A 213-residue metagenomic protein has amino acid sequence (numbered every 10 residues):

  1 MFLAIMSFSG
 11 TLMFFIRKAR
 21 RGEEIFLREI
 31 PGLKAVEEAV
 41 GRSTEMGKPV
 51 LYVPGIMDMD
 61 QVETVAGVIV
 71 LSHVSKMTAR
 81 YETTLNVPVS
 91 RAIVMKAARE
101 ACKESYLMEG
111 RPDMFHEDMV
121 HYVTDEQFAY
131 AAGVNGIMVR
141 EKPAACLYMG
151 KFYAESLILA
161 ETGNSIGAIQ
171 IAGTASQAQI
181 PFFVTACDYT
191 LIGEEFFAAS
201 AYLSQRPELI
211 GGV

Functional and structural regions predicted by a protein language model:
M1-P31: Hydrophobic alpha-helical transmembrane segments of small proteolipidic membrane proteins, enriched in energy-coupled
R28-E45, P49: Membrane-cytosol interface motif
T64-E82: Histidine-anchored nucleotide/phosphate-binding helix
V70, E161-G167, C187: Short, solvent-exposed amphipathic alpha-helical segments in soluble enzyme and RNA/protein-processing domains
M77, I166-F183: Short, acidic/small-residue loops that bind anionic groups at enzyme active sites
M77-A79, T83-A131: Long, charge-dense
Y122-N164: Soluble extracytoplasmic domains of inner/organellar membrane proteins
A178, A186-V213: C-terminal functional extensions of proteins
